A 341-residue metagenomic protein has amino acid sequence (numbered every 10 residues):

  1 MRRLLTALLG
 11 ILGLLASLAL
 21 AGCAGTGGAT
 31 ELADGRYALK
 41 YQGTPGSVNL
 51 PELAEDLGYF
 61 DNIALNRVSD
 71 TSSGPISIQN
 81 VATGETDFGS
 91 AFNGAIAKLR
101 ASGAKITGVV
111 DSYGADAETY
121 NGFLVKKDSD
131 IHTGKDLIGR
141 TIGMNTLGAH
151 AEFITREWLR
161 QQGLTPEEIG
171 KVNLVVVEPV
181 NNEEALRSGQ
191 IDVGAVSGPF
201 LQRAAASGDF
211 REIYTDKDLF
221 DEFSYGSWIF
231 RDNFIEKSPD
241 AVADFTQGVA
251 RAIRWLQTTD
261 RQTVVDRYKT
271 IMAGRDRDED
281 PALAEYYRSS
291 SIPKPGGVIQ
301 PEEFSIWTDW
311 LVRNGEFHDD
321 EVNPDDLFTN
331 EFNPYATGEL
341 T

Functional and structural regions predicted by a protein language model:
M1-Y37, E339-T341: Short, low-complexity disordered leader/linker segments with a strong preference for bacterial N-terminal type II
A29-E167, K171-V175, D192-A195, E222: Short, glycine-/small- and polar/acidic-enriched structural segments that line small-molecule recognition paths
V48-P51, I78, A82, N93-I96 (+12 more regions): Extracytoplasmic/secreted envelope proteins and their assembly/folding machinery, especially bacterial periplasmic
N62, A115-D116, D218-F220, S290-Q300: Short, solvent-exposed loop/beta-turn-alpha elements that line the ligand-binding surface or hinge of extracytoplasmic
T71-P75, S90, N145-H150, V180 (+4 more regions): Soluble non-cytosolic domains of exported or imported proteins
G94, S129, V180-M272: Pocket-lining segment of extracytoplasmic ligand-binding domains
E236-H318: Secondary-structure end/capping motifs
S305-T341: Conserved C-terminal helix/tail region of periplasmic/extracytoplasmic solute-binding proteins
